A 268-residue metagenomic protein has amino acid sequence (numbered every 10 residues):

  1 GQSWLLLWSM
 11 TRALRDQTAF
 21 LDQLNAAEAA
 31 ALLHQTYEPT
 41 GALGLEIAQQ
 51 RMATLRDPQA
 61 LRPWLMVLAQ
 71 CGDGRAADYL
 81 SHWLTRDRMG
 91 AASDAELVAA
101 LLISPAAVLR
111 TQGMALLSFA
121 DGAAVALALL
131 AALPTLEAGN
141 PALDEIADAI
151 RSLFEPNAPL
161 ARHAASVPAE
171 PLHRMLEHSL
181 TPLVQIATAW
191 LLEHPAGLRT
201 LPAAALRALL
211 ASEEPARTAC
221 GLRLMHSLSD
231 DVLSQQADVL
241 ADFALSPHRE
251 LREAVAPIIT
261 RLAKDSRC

Functional and structural regions predicted by a protein language model:
G1, F20-A31, T54-M66, G90-A100 (+5 more regions): Amphipathic alpha-helical scaffolding segments comprising HEAT/armadillo-like alpha-solenoid repeats
G1-T18, L24, E46, V125: Short intrinsically disordered, low-complexity coil segments enriched in acidic
T11, L45, A77-S81, G113-M114 (+5 more regions): Hydrophobic core positions within HEAT/HEAT-like alpha-solenoid repeats
A13-L21, T36, I47-L55, C71 (+10 more regions): Residue-level signature of the C-terminal ends
Y37, L61, D73, A106 (+4 more regions): Alpha-helical scaffold repeats of the Armadillo/HEAT/TPR superfamily
